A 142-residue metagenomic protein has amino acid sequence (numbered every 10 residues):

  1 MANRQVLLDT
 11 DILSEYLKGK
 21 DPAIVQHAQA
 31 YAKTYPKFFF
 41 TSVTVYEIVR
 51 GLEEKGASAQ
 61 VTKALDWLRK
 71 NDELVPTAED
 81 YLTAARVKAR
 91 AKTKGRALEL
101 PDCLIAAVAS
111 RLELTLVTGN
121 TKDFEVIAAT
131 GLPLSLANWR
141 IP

Functional and structural regions predicted by a protein language model:
M1-F40, R50-R69: Short, well-structured N-terminal submotif of metal-dependent ribonuclease cores
M1-Q5, A106, S110-P142: Acidic, PIN/NYN-like endoribonuclease modules and their adjacent C-terminal/linker elements
L8, F40, V75, L100 (+1 more regions): Short beta-strand scaffold positions
D9-T10, I48, A84, A109 (+1 more regions): Generic structural signal for small/hydrophobic residues in well-ordered secondary structure, especially within
I12, T44, D80, L104-I105 (+1 more regions): Alpha-helix capping/helix-boundary segments
Y35-F38, K70-D72, S110-T115: Short active-site oxyanion
K70-T93: Acidic catalytic patch
G95-L98: Donor nucleotide-sugar recognition loop
